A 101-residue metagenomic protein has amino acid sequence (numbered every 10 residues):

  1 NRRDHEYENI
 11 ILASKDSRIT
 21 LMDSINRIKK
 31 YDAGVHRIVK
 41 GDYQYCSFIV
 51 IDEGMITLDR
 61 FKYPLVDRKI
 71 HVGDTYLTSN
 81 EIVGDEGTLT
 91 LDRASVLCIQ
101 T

Functional and structural regions predicted by a protein language model:
N1-D32: Anionic-ligand-binding alpha/beta catalytic cores of soluble enzymes and soluble regulatory domains that recognize
S24, K30-T101: Long, charged alpha-helical interface segments
